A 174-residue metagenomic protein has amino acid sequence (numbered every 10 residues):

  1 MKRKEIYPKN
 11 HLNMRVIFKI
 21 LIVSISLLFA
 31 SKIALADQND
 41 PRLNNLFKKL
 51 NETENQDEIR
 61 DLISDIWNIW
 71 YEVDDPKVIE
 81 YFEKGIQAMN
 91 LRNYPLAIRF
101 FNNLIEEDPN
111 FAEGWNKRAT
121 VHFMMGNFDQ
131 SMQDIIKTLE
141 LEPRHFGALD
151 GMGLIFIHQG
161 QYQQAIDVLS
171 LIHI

Functional and structural regions predicted by a protein language model:
N90, M124, H158-Q159: Register position in tetratricopeptide repeats
I172-I174: Conserved small/polar residues in nucleotide/adenosyl-binding loops
